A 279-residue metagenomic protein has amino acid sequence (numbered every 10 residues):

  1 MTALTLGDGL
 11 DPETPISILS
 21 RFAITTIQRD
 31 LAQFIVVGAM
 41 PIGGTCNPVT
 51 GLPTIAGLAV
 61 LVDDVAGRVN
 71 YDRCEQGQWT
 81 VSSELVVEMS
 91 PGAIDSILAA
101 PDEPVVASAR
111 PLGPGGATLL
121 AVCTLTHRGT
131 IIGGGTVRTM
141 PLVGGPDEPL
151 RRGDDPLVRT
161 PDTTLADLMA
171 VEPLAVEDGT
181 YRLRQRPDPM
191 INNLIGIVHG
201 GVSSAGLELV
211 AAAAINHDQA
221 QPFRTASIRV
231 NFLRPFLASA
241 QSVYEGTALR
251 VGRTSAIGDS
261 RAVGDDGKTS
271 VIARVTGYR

Functional and structural regions predicted by a protein language model:
M1-G43, H127, V137-M190: Non-catalytic linker/capping segments at the edges of enzyme domains
A3-L4, R68, P91-P161, R234-S239 (+1 more regions): HotDog/MaoC-like acyl-thioester-processing domains
D8, A32-N70, C74, Q78-W79 (+1 more regions): Hot-dog-fold acyl-thioester-processing enzymes
L19-A23, E84-V86, V106-S108, L168-A170 (+3 more regions): Conserved beta-strand residues within beta-sheet cores
L31-V37, E84, P104-V106, L120 (+5 more regions): Intrinsic-disorder/low-complexity, polar/charged segments enriched in Ser/Thr/Lys/Arg/Asp/Glu/Gln
M40-I42, M89, Q185-P187, F232 (+1 more regions): Hydrophobic residues in beta-strands and at strand termini
P53, A66-V106, A212-V243: Hydrophobic beta-strand-centered segment that forms part of the acyl-chain substrate-binding groove
R182-T254, G258-T269: Structured core of small recognition/catalytic domains
